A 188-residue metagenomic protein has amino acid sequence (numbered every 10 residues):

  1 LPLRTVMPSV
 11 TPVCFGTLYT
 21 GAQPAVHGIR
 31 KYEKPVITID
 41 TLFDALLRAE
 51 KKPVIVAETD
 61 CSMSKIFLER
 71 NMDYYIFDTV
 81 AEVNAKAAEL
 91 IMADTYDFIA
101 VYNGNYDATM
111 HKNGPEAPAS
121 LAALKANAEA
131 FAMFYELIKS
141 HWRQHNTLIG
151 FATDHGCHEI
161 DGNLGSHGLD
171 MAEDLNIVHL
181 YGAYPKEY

Functional and structural regions predicted by a protein language model:
L1-Y188: Feature captures the catalytic ectodomains and active-site-proximal regions of enzymes that hydrolyze or transfer
